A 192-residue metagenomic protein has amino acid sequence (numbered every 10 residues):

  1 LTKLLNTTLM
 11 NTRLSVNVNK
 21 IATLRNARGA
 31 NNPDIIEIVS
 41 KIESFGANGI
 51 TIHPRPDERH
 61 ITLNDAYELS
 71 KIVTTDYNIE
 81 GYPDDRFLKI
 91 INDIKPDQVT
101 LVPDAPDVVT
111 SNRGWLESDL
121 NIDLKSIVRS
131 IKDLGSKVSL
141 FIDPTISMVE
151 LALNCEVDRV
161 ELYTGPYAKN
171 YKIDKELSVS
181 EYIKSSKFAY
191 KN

Functional and structural regions predicted by a protein language model:
L5-P96, L151-N154: Conserved N-terminal beta1-alpha1 strand-loop-helix module at the mouth
N17-I35, N78-P83, T110-S118, S136-P144 (+1 more regions): Active-site mouth loops of central-metabolism enzymes
A22, E58, A105-V108, P166-A168: Feature marks short, surface-exposed loop/turn motifs that line or immediately flank catalytic pockets and channel
H53, V102-P103, Y163-T164: Short beta->alpha connector loops at strand-helix junctions that form conserved, small/polar/Pro-enriched
R59-D85, D119-S139, E176-N192: Alpha-helix-loop-beta-strand connector modules within alpha/beta enzyme cores
V99-C155: Hydrophobic, well-structured mid-protein blocks that either form specific transmembrane helices
S139-A189: Histidine/lysine/aspartate-rich catalytic loop segments that bind and position anionic ligands
